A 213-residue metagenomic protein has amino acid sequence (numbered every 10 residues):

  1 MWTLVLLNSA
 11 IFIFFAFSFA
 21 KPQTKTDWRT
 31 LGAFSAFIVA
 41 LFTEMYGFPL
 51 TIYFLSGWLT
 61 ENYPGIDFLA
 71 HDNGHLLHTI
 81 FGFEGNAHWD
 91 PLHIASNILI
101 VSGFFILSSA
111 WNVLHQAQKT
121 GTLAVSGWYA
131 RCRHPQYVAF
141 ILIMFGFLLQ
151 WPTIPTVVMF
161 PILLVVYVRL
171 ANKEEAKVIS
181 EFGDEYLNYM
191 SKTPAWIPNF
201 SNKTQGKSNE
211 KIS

Functional and structural regions predicted by a protein language model:
M1-V125, I143-K177, E181-D184, N188-S213: Membrane-anchoring alpha-helices and their flanking helix-loop junctions
W128: Short alpha-helical H-box segment flanking the phosphoacceptor histidine in two-component systems
R131-V138: Histidine-centered phosphotransfer motif of kinases
